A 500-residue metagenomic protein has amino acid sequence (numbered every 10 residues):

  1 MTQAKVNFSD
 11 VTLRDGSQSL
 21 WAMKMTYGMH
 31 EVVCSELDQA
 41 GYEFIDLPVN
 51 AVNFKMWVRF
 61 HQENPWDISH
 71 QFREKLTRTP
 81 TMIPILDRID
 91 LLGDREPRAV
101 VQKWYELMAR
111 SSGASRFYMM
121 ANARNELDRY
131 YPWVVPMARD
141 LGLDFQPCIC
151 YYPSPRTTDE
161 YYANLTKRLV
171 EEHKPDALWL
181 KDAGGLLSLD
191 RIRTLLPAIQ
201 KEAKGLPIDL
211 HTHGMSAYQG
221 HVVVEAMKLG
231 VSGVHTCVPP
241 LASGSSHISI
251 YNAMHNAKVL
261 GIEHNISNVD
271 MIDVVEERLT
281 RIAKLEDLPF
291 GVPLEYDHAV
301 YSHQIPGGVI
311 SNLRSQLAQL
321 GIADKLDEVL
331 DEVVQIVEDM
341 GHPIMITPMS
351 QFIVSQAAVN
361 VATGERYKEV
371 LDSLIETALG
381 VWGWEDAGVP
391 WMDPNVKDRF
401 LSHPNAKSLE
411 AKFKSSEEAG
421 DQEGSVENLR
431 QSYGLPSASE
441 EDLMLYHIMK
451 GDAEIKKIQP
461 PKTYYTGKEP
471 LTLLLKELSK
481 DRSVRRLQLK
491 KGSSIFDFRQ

Functional and structural regions predicted by a protein language model:
M1-E96: N-terminal capping/small domains of soluble enzymes
F8, G16, L37, L178 (+3 more regions): Conserved, mostly hydrophobic/aromatic
T12-V32, M82-V101, M120-N125, C148-Y162 (+1 more regions): Active-site mouth loops of central-metabolism enzymes
E36-W57, P293-V300, Q304-Q500: Terminal or standalone catalytic/regulatory effector modules within metabolic enzymes and repeat proteins
E43-S69, D87-G93, Y118-Y130, P153-S154 (+2 more regions): Glycine-rich, proline-tolerant flexible connector loops at the mouths of alpha/beta enzymes
M56-D87, P132-C150, I192-L210, M254-I266: Alpha-helix-loop-beta-strand connector modules within alpha/beta enzyme cores
V100, Y161-L165, S216-S232: Catalytic cores of alpha/beta
A242-E277: C-terminal helical cap(s) of enzyme catalytic domains, especially alpha/beta-barrels
